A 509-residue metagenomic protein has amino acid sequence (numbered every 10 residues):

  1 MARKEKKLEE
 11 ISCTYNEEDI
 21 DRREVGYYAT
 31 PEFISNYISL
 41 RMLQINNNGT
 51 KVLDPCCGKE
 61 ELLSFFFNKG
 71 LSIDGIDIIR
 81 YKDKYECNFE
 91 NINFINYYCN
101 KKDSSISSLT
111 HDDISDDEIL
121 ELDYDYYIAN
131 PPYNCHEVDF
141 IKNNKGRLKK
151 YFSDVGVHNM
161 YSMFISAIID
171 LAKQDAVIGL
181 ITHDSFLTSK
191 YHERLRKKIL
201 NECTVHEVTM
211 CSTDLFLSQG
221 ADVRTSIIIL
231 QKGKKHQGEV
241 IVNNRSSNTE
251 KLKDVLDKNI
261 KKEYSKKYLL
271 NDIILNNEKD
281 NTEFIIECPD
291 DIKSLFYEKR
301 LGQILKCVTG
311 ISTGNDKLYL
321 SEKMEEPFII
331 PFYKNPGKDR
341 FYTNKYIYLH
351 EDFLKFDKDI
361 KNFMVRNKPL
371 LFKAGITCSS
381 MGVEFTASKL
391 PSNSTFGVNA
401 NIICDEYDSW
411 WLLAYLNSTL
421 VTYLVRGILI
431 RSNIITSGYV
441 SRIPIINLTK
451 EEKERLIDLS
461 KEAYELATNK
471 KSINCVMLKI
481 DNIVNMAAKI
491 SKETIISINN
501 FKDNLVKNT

Functional and structural regions predicted by a protein language model:
M1-I45: S-adenosyl-L-methionine
I11, I128, I285-D316, F328-I329 (+1 more regions): Non-catalytic DNA-recognition/assembly elements of restriction-modification systems
R23-S39, C56-Y81, F94-C99, D113 (+3 more regions): Signature of N6-adenine DNA methyltransferases within the class I
N48-C56: Conserved class I S-adenosyl-L-methionine
Y81-C87: Short alpha-helix adjacent to the SAM-binding motif of class I
C87-I95: Conserved SAM-binding strand-loop segment of SAM-dependent methyltransferases
K293-R455: Polybasic, glycine- and aromatic-enriched phosphate-binding surface used to engage nucleic acids
